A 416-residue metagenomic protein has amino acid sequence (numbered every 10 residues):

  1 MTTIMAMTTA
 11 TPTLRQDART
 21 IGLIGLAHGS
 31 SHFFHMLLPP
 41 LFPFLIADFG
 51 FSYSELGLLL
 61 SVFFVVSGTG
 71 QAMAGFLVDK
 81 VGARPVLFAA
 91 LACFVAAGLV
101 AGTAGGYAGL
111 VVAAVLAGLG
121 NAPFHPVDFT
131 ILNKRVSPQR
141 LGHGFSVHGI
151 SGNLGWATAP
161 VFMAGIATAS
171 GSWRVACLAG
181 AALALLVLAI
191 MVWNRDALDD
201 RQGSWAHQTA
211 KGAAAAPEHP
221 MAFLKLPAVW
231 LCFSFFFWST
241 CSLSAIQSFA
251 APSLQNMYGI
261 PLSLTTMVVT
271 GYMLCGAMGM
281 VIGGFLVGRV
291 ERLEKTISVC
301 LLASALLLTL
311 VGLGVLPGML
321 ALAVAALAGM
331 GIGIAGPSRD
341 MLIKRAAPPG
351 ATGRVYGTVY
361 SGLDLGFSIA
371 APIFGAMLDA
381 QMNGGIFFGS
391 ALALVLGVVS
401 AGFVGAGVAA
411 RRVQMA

Functional and structural regions predicted by a protein language model:
A6-R15, D199-L231: Juxtamembrane intracellular "pre-TM" segments in multi-pass secondary transporters
L38-P39, A228-M273, A277: Extracytoplasmic gate region of multi-pass secondary transporters
T69-G105: Conserved MFS/SLC helix-loop-helix module at the cytosolic interface between two early adjacent transmembrane helices
G70-G82, M280-R292, L378-D379: Helix-to-loop junctions at the C-terminal end of transmembrane segments in multipass secondary transporters
K80-L91, R289-L301: Cytoplasmic membrane-interface "Motif A"-like loop-to-helix N-cap segments of 12-TM Major Facilitator Superfamily
A113-G152: Cytoplasmic helix-loop-helix junction between adjacent transmembrane helices in 12-TM secondary transporters
H148-D199: Helix-loop-helix hairpin linking two adjacent transmembrane segments in secondary transporters
L293-R339: C-terminal transmembrane helical hairpin of 12-TM major facilitator-type secondary transporters
